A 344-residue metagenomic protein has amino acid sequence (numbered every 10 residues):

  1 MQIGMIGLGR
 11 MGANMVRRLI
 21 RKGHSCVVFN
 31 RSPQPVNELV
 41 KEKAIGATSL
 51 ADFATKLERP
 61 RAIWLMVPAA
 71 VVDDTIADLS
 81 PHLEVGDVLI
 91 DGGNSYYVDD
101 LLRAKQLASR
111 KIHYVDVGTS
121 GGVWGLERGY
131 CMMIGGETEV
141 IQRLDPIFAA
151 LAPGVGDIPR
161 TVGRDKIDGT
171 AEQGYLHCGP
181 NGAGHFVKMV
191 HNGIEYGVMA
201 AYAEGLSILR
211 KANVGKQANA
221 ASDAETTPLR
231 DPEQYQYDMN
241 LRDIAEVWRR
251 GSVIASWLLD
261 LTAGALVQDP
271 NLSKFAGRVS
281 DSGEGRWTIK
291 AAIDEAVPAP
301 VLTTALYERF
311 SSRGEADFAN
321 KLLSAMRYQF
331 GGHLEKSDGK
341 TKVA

Functional and structural regions predicted by a protein language model:
M1-A62, G86, V123-L126, Y328: NAD(P)+-binding Rossmann beta1-loop-alpha1 motif at the extreme N-terminus of oxidoreductases
M1-L8, R17, R59, A149 (+2 more regions): NAD(P)-dependent Rossmann-like dehydrogenase/reductase catalytic/cofactor-binding core
M15-V16, L79, R103: Hydrophobic residues within alpha-helices that form the first helical element adjacent to the glycine-rich loop
V27, R128-A152, K188-Y196: Short beta-strand and adjoining strand-loop segment in the mid-core of the Rossmann-like NAD(P)-dependent dehydrogenase
I63-D78, Y96-D99: Beta-loop-alpha module in the N-terminal Rossmann-like domain of NAD(P)-dependent dehydrogenases, especially those
V67-A69, N94, T119, A152: Short glycine-/small-residue-rich Rossmann-like dinucleotide-binding loops
V85-V88, G92-I141: Rossmann-fold NAD(P)-binding glycine/threonine-rich loop
